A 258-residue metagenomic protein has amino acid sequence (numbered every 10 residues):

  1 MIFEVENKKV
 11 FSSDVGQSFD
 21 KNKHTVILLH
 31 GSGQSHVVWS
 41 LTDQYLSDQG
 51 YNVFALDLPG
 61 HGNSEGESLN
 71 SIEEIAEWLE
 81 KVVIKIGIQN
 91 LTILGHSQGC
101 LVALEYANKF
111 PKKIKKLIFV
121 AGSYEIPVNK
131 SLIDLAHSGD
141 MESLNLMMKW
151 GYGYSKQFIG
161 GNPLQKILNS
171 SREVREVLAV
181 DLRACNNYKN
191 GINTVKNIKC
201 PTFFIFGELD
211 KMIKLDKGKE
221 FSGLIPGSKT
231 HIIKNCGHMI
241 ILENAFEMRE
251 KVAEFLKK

Functional and structural regions predicted by a protein language model:
M1-I27, D48-Y51, I88-Q89, R172 (+1 more regions): Alpha/beta-hydrolase fold catalytic core
L29-G31, F206: The conserved beta1-alpha1 loop
G31-Q34, S97: Active-site glycine-rich loops that stabilize anionic/oxyanionic intermediates across multiple enzyme folds
S40-D43, D48, N52-L94, E250: Active-site loop/oxyanion-hole signature of alpha/beta-hydrolase fold enzymes
L101-L144: Flexible "cap/lid" loop of the alpha/beta hydrolase fold
D134-N197: Conserved alpha/beta-hydrolase catalytic His-Asp/Glu region
I198, F204-F206, D210: Short beta-strand/loop motif that positions the catalytic acidic residue of the alpha/beta-hydrolase fold
C236-R249: Catalytic histidine-centered segment of alpha/beta-hydrolase-like enzymes
